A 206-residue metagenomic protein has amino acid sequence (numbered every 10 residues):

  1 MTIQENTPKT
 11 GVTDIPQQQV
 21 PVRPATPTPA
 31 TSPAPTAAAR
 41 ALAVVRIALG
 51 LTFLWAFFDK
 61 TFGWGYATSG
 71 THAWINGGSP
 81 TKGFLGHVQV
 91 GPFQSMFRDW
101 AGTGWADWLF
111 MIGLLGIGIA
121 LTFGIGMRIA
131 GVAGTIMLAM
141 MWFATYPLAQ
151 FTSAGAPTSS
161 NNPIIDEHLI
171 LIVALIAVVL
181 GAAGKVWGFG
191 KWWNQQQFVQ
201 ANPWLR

Functional and structural regions predicted by a protein language model:
T2-V88, P92-G116, F123-R206: Extended, low-polarity transmembrane helix blocks
